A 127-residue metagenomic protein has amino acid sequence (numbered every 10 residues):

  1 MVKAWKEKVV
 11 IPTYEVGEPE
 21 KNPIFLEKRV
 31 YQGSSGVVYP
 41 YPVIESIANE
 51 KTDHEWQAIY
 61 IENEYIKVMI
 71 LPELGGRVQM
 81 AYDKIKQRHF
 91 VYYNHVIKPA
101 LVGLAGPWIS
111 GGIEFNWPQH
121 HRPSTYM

Functional and structural regions predicted by a protein language model:
M1-M127: Surface-exposed acidic/polar loop and edge beta-strand patches at domain peripheries
